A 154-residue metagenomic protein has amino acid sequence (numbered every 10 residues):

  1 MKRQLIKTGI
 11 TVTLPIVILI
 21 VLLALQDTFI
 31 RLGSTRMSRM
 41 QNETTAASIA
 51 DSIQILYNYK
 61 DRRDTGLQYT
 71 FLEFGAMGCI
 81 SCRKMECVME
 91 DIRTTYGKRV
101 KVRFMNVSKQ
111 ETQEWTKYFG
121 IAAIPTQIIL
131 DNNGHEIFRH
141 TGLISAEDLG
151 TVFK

Functional and structural regions predicted by a protein language model:
M1-D51: N-terminal targeting signals for export/organelle localization
S48-Y69, Q113: A short beta-strand-turn-helix
T70, F74-G78, A123: Short pre-active-site segment immediately N-terminal to redox-active cysteine/selenocysteine motifs in thiol-based
F74, G97-Q113: Thiol-based oxidoreductase modules, predominantly thioredoxin-like and allied folds used for disulfide exchange
C79-R83, Q127: The canonical Cys-X-X-Cys-His
C82-Y96: Typically the conserved alpha-helix immediately C-terminal to a functionally engaged Cys/Sec in thioredoxin-like
Y118-I121: A short glycine-leucine-enriched loop at secondary-structure breakpoints that most characteristically corresponds
A123, I128-K154: Non-catalytic, surface beta->alpha helical segment in thiol-disulfide oxidoreductase systems
